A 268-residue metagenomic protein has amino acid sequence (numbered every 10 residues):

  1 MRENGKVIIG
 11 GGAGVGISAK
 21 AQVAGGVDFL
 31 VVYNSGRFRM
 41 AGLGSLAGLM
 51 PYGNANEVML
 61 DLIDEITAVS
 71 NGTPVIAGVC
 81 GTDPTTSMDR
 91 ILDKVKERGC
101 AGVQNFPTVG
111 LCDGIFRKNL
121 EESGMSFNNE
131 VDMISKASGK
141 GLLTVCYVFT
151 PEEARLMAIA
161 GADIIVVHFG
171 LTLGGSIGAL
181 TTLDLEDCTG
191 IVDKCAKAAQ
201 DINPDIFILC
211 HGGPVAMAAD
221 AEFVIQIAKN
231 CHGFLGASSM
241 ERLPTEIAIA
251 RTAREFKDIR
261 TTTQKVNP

Functional and structural regions predicted by a protein language model:
M1-D61, A68-G72, E97: Conserved N-terminal beta1-alpha1 strand-loop-helix module at the mouth
I9-A13, L30-V32, V75-V79, V103-N105 (+4 more regions): Hydrophobic faces of well-ordered beta-strands that scaffold small-molecule active sites in alpha/beta enzyme cores
G14-I17, G36, G81-D83, V109-L111 (+4 more regions): Active-site-proximal loop/turn and secondary-structure-junction residues that shape catalytic pockets, frequently
V15-G25, T85-K94, T150-G161, C210-C231: Catalytic cores of alpha/beta
F29-A41, R98-G114, I164-A179, I227-T252: Glycine-rich phosphate-binding active-site loops on the catalytic face of alpha/beta enzymes
G42-A77, K118-F149, L180-I208, I227-A228 (+1 more regions): Alpha-helix-loop-beta-strand connector modules within alpha/beta enzyme cores
I76, G81, T85-R117: Hydrophobic alpha-helical segments and helix pairs
P107-D132, E152-T182: Histidine/lysine/aspartate-rich catalytic loop segments that bind and position anionic ligands
